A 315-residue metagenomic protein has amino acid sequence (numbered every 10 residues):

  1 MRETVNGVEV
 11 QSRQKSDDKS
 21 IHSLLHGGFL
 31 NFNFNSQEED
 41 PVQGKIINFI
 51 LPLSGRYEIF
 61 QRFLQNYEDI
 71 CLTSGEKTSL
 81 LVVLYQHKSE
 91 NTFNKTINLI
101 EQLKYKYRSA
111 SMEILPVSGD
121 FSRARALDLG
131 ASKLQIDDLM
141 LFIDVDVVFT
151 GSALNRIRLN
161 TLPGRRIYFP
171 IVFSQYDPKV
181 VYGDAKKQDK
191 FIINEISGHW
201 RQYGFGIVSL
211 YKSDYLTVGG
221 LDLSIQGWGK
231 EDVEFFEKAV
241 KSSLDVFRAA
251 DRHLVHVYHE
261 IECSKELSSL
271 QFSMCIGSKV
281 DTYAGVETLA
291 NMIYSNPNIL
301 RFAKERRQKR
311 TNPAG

Functional and structural regions predicted by a protein language model:
G7-S12, D17-S23, K212, T217 (+1 more regions): C-terminal catalytic/acceptor-binding lobe
V42, F63-K77, K106: Short, acidic, metal-binding catalytic loop of nucleotide-sugar glycosyltransferases
I46-I50, S79-L81, E234: Cell-envelope/extracellular polymer assembly enzymes that use nucleotide-activated donors
L51-R62, Y85-K88, S118-S122: Active-site beta-to-alpha loop of glycosyltransferases that engages the nucleotide-sugar donor
R56-L72, T92-I97: Short, well-formed alpha-helical segments that are part of the catalytic scaffolds of diverse glycosyltransferases
S89-D137: Active-site-proximal specificity loops/subdomain of glycosyltransferases
A131-S132, I143, V148-I225, K230: Conserved catalytic core of nucleotide-sugar-dependent glycosyltransferases
M140: Short aromatic/hydrophobic "clamp" motif used to bind/position activated sugar donors
